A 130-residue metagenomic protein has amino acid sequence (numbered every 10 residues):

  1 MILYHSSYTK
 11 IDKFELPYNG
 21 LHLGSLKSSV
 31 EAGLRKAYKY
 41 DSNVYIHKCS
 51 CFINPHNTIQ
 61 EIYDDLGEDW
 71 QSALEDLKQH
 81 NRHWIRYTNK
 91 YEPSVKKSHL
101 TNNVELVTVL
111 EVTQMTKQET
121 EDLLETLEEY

Functional and structural regions predicted by a protein language model:
M1-G20, L26-Y130: Active-site and NAD+-binding cores of ADP-ribose-processing enzymes
